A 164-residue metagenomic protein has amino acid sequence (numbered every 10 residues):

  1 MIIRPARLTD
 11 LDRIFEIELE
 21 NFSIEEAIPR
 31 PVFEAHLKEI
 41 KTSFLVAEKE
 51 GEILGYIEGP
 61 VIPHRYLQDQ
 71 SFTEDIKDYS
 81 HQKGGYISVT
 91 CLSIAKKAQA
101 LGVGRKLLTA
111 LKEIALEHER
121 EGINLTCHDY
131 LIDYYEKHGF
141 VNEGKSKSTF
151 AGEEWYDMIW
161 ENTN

Functional and structural regions predicted by a protein language model:
M1, E52-Y56, I87: Glycine-rich phosphate/pyrophosphate-binding loop shared by adenosine-nucleotide-utilizing enzymes
M1-I14: A short beta-loop-alpha structural element at the N-terminal edge of CoA-dependent acyl/N-acetyltransferase catalytic
E20-I28, D133, K137: Short, positively charged
I24-E50, E58-Y66, E74-Y79: Active-site rim helix/loop that mediates acceptor-substrate recognition in acyltransferases
I57-S93, Q99, T149-E154: Conserved acyl-donor/pantetheine-binding loop and adjacent beta-alpha core of acyl/acetyltransferases and related
I62-H64, T126, E136, V141-D157: Conserved catalytic-core motifs of GNAT/GCN5-like acyltransferases
I87, L108, I114-H128: Conserved GNAT acetyl-CoA-binding A-motif
I94, A100-E113: Conserved acetyl-CoA-binding loop-helix of GNAT-fold acetyltransferases
